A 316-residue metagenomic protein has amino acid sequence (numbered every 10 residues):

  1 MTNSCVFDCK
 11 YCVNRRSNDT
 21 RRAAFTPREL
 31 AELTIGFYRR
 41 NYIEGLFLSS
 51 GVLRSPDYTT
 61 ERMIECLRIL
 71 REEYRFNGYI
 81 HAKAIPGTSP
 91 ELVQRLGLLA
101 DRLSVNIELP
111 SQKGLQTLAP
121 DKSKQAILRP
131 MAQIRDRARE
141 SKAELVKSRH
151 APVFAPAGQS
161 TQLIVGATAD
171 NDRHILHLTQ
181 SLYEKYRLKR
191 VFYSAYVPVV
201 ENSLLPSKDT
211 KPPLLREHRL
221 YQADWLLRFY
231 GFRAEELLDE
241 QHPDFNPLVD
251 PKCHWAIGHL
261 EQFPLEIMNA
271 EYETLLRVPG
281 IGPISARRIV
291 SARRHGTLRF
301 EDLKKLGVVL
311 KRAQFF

Functional and structural regions predicted by a protein language model:
M1-T161, G166-D170, L182, V200 (+1 more regions): Conserved Radical SAM active-site core
L30-I35, D172-L176, K189, Y193-L205 (+1 more regions): Conserved mixed alpha/beta catalytic, RNA-binding, or beta-rich assembly cores of soluble enzyme, regulatory
A143-A151, Y193, R233-D239: Flexible, glycine/charged-enriched surface loops at secondary-structure junctions
A155, R173-E184, L214-R216, L310-K311: Long C-terminal interaction/binding lobes of large macromolecular proteins
L204-R277, L310-F316: Long, highly charged, low-complexity intrinsically disordered interaction regions that mediate electrostatic DNA/RNA
L275-V278, A286-R287, S291, E301 (+2 more regions): C-terminal functional modules
G296-F300: Short, basic-rich loop-to-helix N-cap that marks the start of a DNA-contacting helix
